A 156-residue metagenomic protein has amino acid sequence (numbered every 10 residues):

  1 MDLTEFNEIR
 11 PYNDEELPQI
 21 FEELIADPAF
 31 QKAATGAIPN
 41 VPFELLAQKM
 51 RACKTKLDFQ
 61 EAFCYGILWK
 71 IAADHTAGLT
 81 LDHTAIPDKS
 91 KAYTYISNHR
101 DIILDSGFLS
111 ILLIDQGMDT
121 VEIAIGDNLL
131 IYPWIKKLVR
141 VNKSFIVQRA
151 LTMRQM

Functional and structural regions predicted by a protein language model:
M1-Y93, H99-S110, K136, R140-S144: Membrane-anchoring hydrophobic helices of lipid-metabolizing enzymes
I96-M156: Long, hydrophobic, well-ordered secondary-structure blocks that form the structural core and pocket-lining surfaces
